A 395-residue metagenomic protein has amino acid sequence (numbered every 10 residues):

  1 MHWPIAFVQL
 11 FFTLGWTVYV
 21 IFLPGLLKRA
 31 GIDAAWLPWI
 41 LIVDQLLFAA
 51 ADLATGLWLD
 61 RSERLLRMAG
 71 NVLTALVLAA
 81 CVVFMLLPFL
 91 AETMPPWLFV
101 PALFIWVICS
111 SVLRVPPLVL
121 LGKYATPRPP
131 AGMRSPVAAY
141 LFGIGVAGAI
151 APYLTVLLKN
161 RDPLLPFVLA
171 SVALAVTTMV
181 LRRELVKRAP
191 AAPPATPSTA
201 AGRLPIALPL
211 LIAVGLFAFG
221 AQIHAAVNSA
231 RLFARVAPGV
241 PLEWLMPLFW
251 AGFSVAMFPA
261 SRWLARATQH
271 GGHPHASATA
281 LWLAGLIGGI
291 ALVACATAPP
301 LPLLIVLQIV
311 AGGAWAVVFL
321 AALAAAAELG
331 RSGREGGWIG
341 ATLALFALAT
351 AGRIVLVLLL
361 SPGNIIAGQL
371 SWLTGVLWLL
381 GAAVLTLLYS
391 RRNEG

Functional and structural regions predicted by a protein language model:
M1-F48, P209-A213, F217-V236: Helix-loop boundary and gating motifs at the non-cytosolic
L10, V83-L90, M94-L113, L303-V317: Hydrophobic core of transmembrane alpha-helices in multi-pass small-molecule transporters, especially MFS/SLC-type
A51-L66, V255-A276: Helix-to-loop junctions at the C-terminal end of transmembrane segments in multipass secondary transporters
M68-G70, T155-A173, V357-L380: A membrane-interface helix-boundary motif in multi-pass transporters
A69-L86, A278-V293: Structural signature of the two symmetry-related core transmembrane helices
V112-T126, V317-R331: Intracellular juxtamembrane helix-capping segments at the cytosolic ends of symmetry-related transmembrane helices
G132-V156, T342-I354: Glycine-rich segments within core transmembrane alpha-helices of 12-TM secondary carriers
G333-N364: A late C-terminal transmembrane helix in Major Facilitator Superfamily
